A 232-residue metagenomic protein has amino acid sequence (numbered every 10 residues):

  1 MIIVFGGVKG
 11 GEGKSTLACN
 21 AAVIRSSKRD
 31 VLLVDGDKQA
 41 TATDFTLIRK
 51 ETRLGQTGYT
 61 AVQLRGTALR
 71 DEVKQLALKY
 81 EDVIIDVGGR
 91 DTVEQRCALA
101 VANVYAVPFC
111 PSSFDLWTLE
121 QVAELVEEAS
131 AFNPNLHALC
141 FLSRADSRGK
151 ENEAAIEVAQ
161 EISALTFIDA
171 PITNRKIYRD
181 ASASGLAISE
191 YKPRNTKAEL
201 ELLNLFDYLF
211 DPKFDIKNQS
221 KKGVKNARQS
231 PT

Functional and structural regions predicted by a protein language model:
I2, G6-V8, E12, V23-V93 (+3 more regions): P-loop/Walker-type NTP enzyme "switch/lid" segment
T16-L17: Hydrophobic positions on the alpha1 helix immediately C-terminal to the Walker A/P-loop
L32-L33, I85, V107, C140-L142: Structural beta-sheet core signal
E94-S113: Inter-motif core of Ras-like GTPase G domains
L119-N133: Conserved C-terminal guanine-recognition region of P-loop GTPase G domains, centered on the G4
D146, I156-I188: Beta-strand-loop-alpha "switch" segments that mediate conformational coupling across diverse proteins
R179-L203: Inter-lobe coupling/hinge region of RecA-like P-loop helicase motors
